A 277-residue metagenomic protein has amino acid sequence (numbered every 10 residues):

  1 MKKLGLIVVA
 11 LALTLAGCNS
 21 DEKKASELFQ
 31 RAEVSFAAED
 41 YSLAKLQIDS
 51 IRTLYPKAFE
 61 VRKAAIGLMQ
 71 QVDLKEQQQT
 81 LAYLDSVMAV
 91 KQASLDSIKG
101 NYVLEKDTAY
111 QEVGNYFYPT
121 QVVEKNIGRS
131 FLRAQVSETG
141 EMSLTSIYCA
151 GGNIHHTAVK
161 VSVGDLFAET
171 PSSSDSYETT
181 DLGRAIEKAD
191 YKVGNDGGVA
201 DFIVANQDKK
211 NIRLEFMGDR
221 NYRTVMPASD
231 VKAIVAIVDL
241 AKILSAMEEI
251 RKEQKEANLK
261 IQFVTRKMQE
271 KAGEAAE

Functional and structural regions predicted by a protein language model:
K2-V9: Sec-dependent signal peptide recognition, specifically the positively charged N-region followed immediately by
T14-G17: C-terminal motif of bacterial Sec signal peptides marking the signal peptidase cleavage site
K23-L28: Generic helix N-cap/helix-start motif at coil->alpha-helix transitions
F29, F36-A37: Hydrophobic/aromatic side-chain positions at a characteristic register within alpha-helices of tetratricopeptide repeats
K45-Q77: Short, charge-rich amphipathic alpha-helical segments embedded in non-transmembrane helical bundles/solenoids
M69-K99, D107-Y110: Alpha-helical linker/edge segments of TPR/alpha-solenoid repeat scaffolds and analogous pre-/post-domain helices
G183-Y191, K209-E277: Internal interaction segment
